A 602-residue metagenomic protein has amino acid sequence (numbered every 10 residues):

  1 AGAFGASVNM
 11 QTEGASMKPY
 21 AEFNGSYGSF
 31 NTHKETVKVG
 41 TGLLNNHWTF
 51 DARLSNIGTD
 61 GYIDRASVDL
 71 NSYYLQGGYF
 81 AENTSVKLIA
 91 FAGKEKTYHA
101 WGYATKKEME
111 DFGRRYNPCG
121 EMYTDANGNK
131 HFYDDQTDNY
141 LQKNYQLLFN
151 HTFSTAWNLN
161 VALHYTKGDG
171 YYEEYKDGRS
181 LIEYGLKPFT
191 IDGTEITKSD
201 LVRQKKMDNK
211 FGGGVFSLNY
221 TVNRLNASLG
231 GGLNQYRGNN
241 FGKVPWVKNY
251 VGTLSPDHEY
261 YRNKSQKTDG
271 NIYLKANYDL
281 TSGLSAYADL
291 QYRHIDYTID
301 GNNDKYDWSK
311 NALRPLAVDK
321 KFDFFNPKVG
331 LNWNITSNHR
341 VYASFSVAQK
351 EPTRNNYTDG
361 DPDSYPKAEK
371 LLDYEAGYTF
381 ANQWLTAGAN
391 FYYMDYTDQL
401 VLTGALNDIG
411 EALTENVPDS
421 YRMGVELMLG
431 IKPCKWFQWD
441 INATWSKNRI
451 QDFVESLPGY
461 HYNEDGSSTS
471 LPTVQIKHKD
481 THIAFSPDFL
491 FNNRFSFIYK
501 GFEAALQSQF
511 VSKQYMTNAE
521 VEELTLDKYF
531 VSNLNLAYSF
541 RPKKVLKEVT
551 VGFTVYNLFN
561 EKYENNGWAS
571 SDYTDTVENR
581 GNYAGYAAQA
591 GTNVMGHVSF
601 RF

Functional and structural regions predicted by a protein language model:
A1-N24, E35-T41: N-terminal periplasmic accessory domains that precede and gate Gram-negative outer-membrane beta-barrel machines
Y27-G58, I63-A100, L148-T155, Q291-R293: Transmembrane beta-barrel wall of Gram-negative outer-membrane proteins
T59-D60, A484-K543, F559, E564 (+1 more regions): C-terminal beta-barrel architecture of Gram-negative outer-membrane proteins
Q76-G78, S85-Q146, E173-D200: Acidic/polar loop-and-plug regions of large Gram-negative outer-membrane beta-barrel proteins
Y140-Y306, N332-N334, N338, S344 (+3 more regions): Face-selective signature of the C-terminal outer-membrane beta-barrel domain
T152, A156-H164, N332-N334, R340-K350 (+5 more regions): Membrane-embedded beta-barrel scaffold of Gram-negative outer-membrane proteins
S282, Y393-D395, E415-N518: Gram-negative outer-membrane beta-barrel transporters
R449, F510-M516, Y538-F602: C-terminal beta-signal and adjacent terminal beta-strands/loops of Gram-negative outer-membrane beta-barrel proteins
